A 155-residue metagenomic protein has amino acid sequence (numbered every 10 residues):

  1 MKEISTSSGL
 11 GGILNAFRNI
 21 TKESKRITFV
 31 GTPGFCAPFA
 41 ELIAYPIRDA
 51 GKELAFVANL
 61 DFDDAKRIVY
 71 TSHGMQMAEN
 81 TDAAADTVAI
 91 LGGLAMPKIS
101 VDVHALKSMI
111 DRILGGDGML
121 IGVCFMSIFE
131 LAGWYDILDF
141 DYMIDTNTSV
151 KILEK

Functional and structural regions predicted by a protein language model:
M1-S24: Short N-terminal or domain-adjacent regulatory/targeting segments
L10, F29-E41, G93-K98, F125-E130: Gly/Ser/Thr-rich loops at beta-strand to alpha-helix junctions that form or flank small-molecule/cofactor-binding
R26, E53, M119: Residues at the starts of beta-strands that form the adenosine-phosphate
R26-G31, V88: Short hydrophobic beta-strand segments
G34-E53, F129-G133, L138-Y142: Domain-start "cap" segments at the beginnings of catalytic or binding domains
F39-K98: Long, charge-dense
N80-K155: Glycine-rich, aromatic-bearing surface loops/beta-hairpins
